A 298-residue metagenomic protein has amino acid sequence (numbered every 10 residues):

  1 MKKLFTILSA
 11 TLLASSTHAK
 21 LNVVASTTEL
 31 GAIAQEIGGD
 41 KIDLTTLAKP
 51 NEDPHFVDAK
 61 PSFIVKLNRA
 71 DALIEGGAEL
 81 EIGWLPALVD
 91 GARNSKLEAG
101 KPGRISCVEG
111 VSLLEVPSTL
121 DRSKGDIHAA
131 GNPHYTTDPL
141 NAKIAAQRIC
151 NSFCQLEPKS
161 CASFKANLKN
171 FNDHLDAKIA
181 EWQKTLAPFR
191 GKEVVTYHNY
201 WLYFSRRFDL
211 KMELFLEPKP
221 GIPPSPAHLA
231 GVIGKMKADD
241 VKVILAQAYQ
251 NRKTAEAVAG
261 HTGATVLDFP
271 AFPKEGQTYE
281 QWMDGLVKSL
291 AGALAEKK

Functional and structural regions predicted by a protein language model:
K2-I7: Sec-dependent signal peptide recognition, specifically the positively charged N-region followed immediately by
S9-H18: Hydrophobic h-region of N-terminal signal peptides that target proteins for export in Gram-negative bacteria
A19-K298: Extracytoplasmic metal-acquisition and chelation regions
